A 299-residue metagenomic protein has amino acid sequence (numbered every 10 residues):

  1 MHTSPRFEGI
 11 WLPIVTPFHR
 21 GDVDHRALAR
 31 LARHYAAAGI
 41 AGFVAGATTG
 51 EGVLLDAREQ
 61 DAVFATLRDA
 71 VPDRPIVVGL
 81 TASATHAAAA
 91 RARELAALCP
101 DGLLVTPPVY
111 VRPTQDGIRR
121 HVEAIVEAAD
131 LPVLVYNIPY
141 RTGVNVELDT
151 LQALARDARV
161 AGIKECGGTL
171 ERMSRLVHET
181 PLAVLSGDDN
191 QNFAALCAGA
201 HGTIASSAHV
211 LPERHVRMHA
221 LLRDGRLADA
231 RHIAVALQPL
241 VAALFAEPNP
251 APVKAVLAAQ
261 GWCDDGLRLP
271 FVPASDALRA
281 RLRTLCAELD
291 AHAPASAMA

Functional and structural regions predicted by a protein language model:
H2-N145, L151-A153, S296: Active-site beta->alpha loop and helix N-cap motifs at the rims of alpha/beta catalytic domains
R6-T16, H34, A38-I40, C197-A200 (+2 more regions): C-terminal alpha-helical cap/extension of soluble enzyme domains
I10, F43, A47, E51 (+5 more regions): Gly/Ser/Thr-rich helix-start
I14, E51-L55, A84, L148 (+5 more regions): Basic, gly/Ser/Thr/Pro-rich low-complexity segments located predominantly at protein N termini
L28, Q60, F64, A88 (+9 more regions): A general structural signal for well-ordered alpha-helical segments in protein cores
D69-R74, L98-C99, A128-L131, R156-R159 (+4 more regions): Short helix-capping segments at alpha-helix termini
E127-A128, P139-F245: Catalytic alpha/beta core domains of metabolic enzymes, predominantly
